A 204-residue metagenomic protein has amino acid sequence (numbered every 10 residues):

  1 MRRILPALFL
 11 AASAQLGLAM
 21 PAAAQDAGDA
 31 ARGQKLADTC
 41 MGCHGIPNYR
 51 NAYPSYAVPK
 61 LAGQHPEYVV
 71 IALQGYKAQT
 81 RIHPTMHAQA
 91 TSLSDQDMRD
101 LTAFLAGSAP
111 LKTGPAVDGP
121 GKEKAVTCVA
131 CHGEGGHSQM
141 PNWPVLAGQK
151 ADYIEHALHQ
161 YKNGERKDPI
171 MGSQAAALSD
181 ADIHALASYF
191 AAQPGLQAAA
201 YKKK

Functional and structural regions predicted by a protein language model:
M1-I4: Positively charged n-region of N-terminal signal peptides that target proteins for export
A7-G17: Bacterial N-terminal signal peptides
L18-A24: Sec/Tat signal peptide C-region and signal peptidase I cleavage site
D26-R50, T113-H137, Q149-K150, K202-K204: Sequence/structural segment immediately N-terminal to covalent heme-attachment motifs in c-type and related
D29, L36, H65, A72 (+8 more regions): Stable alpha-helical elements in mature extracytoplasmic
Q34, P47-K77, H87-S92, V129 (+2 more regions): Gly/Gly-Pro-rich "capping" loops immediately C-terminal to redox-active cysteine motifs in periplasmic/lumenal
P47-Y53, Q79-I82, G107-G119, E134-P144 (+2 more regions): Inter-heme linker and motif-flanking segments adjacent to c-type heme-binding CXXCH motifs in c-type cytochromes
R81, T91-G114, A176-K202: C-terminal capping alpha-helices of c-type cytochrome domains
